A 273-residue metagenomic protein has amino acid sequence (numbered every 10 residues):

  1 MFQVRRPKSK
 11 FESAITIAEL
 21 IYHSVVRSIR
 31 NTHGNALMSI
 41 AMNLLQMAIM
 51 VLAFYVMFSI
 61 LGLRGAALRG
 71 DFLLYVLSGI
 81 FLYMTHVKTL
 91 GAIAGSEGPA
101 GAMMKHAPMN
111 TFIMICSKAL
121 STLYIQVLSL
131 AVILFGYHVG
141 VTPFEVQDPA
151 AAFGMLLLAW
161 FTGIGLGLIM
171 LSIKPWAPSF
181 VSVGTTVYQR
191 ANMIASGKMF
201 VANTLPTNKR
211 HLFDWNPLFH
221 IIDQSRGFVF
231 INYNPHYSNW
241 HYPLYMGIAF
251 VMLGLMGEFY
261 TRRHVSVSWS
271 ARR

Functional and structural regions predicted by a protein language model:
M1-R273: Hydrophobic transmembrane alpha-helices and immediately adjacent juxtamembrane helices of multi-pass inner-membrane
